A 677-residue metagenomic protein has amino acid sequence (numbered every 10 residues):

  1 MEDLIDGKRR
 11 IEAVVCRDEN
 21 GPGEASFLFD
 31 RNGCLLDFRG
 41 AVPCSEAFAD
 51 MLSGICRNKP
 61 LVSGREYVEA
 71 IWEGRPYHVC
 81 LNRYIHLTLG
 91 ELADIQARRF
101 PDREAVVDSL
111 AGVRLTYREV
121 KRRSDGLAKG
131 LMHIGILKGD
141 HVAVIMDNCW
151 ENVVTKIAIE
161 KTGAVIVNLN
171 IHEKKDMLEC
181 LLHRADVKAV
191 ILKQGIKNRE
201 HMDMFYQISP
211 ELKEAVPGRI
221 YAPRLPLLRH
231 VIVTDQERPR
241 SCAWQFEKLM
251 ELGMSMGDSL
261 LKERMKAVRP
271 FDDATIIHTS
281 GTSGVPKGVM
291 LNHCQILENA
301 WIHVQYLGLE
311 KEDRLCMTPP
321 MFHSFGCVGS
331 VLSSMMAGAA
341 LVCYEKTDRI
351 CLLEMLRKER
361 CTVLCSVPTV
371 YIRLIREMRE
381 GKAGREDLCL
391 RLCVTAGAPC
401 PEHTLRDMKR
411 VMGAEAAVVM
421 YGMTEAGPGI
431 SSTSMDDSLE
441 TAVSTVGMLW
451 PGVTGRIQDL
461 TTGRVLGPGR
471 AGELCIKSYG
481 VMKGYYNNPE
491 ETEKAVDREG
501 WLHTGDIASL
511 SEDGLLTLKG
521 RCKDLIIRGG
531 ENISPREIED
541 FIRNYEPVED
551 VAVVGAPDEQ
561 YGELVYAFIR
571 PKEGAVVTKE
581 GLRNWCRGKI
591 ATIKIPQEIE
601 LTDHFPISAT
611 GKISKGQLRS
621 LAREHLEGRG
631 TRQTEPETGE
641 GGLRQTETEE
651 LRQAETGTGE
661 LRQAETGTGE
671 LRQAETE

Functional and structural regions predicted by a protein language model:
G54, N58, T162-K248, E573: Structural core segment of the AMP-binding/adenylate-forming
I85, D102-I157, K174-E179, Q245-M254 (+2 more regions): Conserved AMP-binding/adenylate-forming core of the ANL superfamily
P101-E104, R224-L228, I232-Q236, A243-H278 (+2 more regions): Conserved pre-ATP/AMP-binding loop-to-beta segment of ANL
R114-R118, K266-A267, F271-E298: Conserved AMP-binding A3 loop
K129, E173-H183, V190-L192, L364 (+7 more regions): AMP-binding/adenylate-forming catalytic core of the ANL superfamily
K248-E251, C361-S366, I375-T441, T454: Gly/Ser/Thr-rich phosphate-binding loop
L297-R314, F322-V363, E377-K382: Conserved AMP-binding/adenylation subdomain of ANL enzymes
M448-G452, R464-A495, E531-I533: Conserved ATP/PPi-binding loop(s) of AMP-dependent carboxylate-activating enzymes
